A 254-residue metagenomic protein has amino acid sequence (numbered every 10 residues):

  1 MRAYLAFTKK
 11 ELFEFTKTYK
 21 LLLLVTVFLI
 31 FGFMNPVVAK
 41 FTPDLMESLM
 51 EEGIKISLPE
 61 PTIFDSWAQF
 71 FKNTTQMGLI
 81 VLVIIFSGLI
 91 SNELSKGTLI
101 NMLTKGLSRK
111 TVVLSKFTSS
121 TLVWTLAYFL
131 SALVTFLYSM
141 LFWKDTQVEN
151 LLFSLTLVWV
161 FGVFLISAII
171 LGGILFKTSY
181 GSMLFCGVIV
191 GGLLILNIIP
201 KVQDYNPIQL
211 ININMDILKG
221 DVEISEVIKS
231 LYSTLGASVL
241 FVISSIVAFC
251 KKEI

Functional and structural regions predicted by a protein language model:
M1-F28: Aromatic- and glycine-rich beta-strand/loop motifs that create alpha-glucan
A6, K201-G220: Short hydrophobic, aromatic-rich alpha-helical segments embedded in or entering the lipid bilayer of multi-pass
E11, L133-M140, S167-L171, G191 (+2 more regions): Alpha-helical transmembrane segments of multipass membrane proteins
E14, N92, K105, F136 (+3 more regions): Transmembrane helix-loop junction
L24-L29, G181-L193, N206-I211: Central hydrophobic cores of alpha-helical transmembrane segments in multi-pass integral membrane proteins
T26-L89, L114-Y180, D216-G236: Secretory targeting signals
L89-T121: Helix-loop-helix units of permease transmembrane domains in multi-pass membrane transporters, especially ABC
G236-I254: Junction motif at the cytosolic side of a transmembrane helix
